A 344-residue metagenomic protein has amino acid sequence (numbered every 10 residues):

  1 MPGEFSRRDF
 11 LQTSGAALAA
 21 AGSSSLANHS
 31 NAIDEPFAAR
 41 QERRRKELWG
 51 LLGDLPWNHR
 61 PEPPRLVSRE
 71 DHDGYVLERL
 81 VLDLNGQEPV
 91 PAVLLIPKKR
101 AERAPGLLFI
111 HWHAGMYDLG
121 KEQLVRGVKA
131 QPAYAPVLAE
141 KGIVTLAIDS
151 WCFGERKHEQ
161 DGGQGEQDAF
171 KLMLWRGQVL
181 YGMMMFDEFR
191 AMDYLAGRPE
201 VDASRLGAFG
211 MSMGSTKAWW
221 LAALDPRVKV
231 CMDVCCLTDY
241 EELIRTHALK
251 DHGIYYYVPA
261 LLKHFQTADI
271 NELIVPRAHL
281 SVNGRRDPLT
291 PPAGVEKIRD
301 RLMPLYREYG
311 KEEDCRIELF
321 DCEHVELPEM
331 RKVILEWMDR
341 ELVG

Functional and structural regions predicted by a protein language model:
P2-E4, D9-H29: N-terminal export signals
G3, S24-R45: C-terminal segment of N-terminal export signals and the immediately downstream linker at the start of the mature
R60-R100: N-terminal cap/lid segment of alpha/beta-hydrolase-fold proteins
I110-F186, E242-R245: Cap/lid segment of the alpha/beta-hydrolase catalytic domain
Q167-M211: Gly/Ser-rich "nucleophile elbow"/oxyanion-hole loop immediately N-terminal to the catalytic nucleophile in hydrolases
L174-W175, R190, V230-N271, P276 (+2 more regions): Mobile cap/lid helix-loop segments that gate and shape the active-site cleft of serine hydrolases
I254, D300, L305-G344: C-terminal catalytic histidine-bearing segment of alpha/beta-hydrolase fold enzymes
S281-N283: Short beta-strand/loop motif that positions the catalytic acidic residue of the alpha/beta-hydrolase fold
